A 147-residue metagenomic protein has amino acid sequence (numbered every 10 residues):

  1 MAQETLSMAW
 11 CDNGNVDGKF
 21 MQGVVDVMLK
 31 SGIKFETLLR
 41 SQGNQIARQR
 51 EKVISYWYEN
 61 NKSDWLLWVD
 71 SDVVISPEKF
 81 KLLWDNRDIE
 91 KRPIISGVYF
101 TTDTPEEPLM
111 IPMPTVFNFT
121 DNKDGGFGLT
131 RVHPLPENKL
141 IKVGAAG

Functional and structural regions predicted by a protein language model:
M1-G43: N-proximal low-complexity "stem/linker" segments adjacent to membrane-targeting elements
N13-N15, V73, F100-T102: Residue-level marker for beta-strand->alpha-helix junctions and adjacent short loops that shape enzyme
G23-D26, K52, L82: Alpha-helical elements of Rossmann-like donor-binding domains used by nucleotide-donor carbohydrate transfer enzymes
N44-Q49: A short, glycine-/small-residue-rich helix N-cap motif at loop->alpha-helix starts within glycosyltransferase
E51-W65: Active-site nucleotide-sugar/metal-binding loop of Leloir-type enzymes
S63-V74: Short beta-strand-to-loop acidic/aromatic patch adjacent to the donor-nucleotide binding site
S76-G147: Conserved catalytic core of nucleotide-sugar-dependent glycosyltransferases
